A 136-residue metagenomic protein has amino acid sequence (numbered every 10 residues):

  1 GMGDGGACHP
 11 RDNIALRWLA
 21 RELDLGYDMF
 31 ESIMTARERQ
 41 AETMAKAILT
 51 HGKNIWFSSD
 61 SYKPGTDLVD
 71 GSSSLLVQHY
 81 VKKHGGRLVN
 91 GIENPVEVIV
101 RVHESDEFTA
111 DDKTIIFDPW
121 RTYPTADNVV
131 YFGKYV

Functional and structural regions predicted by a protein language model:
G1-V136: Structural/interface elements that position substrates and couple domains in central-metabolism enzymes
